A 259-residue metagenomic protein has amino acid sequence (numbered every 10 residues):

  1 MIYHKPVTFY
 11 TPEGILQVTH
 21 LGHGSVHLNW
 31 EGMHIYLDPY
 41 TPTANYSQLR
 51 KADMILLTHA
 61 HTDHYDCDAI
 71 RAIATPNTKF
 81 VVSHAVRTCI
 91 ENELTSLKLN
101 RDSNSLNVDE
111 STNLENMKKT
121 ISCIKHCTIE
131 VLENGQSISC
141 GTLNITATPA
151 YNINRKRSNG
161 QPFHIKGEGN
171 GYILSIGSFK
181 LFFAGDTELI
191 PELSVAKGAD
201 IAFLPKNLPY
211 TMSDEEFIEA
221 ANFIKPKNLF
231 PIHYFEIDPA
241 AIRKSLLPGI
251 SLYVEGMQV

Functional and structural regions predicted by a protein language model:
M1-R50, I129-K197, G256-V259: Core dinuclear metal-dependent hydrolase active-site scaffold
H34-I35, M54, I201, N228: Short, Asp-centered acidic motifs that coordinate Mg2+ and/or phosphate in catalytic or ligand-binding sites
L37-D38, L56-L57, T146, L204 (+1 more regions): Redox-cofactor binding/interface segments in oxidoreductases and associated redox assembly factors
T41-C89, G198-F203: Active-site metal-binding motif and surrounding structural segment of the metallo-beta-lactamase
T43-N45, H61-Y65, R87-I90, Q136-S139 (+4 more regions): Active-site environment of divalent metal-dependent phosphoester hydrolases
Q48-R50, C67-I70, N92-T95, S194-K197 (+2 more regions): Short amphipathic alpha-helical segments
L94-G141, E216-V259: Binuclear metal-ion centers of metallo-dependent hydrolases, dominated by the metallo-beta-lactamase
E168-I224, I232-D238: Metallo-beta-lactamase
